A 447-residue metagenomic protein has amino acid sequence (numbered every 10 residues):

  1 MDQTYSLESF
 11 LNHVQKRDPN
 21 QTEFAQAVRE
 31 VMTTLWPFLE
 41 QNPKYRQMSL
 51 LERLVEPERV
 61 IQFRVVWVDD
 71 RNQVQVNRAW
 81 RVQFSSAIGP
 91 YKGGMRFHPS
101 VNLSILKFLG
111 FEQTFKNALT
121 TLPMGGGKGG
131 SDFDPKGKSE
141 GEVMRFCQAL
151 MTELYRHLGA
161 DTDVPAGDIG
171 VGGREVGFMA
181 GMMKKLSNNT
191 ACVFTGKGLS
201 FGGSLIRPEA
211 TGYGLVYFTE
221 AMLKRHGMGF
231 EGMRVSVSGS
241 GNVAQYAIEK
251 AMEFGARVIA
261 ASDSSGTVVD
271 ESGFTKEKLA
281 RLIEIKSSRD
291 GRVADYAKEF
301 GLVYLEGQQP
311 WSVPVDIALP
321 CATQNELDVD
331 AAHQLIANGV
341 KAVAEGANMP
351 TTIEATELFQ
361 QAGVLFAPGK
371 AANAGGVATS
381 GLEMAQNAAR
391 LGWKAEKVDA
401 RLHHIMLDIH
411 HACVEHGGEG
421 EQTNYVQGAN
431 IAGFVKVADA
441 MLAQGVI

Functional and structural regions predicted by a protein language model:
M1-L205, K436-G445: N-terminal ligand-binding/catalytic initiation module
D2-A27, M222, I336-I447: Adenosine-phosphate binding glycine-rich loop
L11-N12, R29, T33, L103 (+15 more regions): Predominant activation on well-ordered alpha-helical scaffold segments within soluble catalytic domains
N72, D168-I169, R207-T211, S236-S240 (+2 more regions): Active-site nucleophile and cofactor-binding loops and adjacent substrate-binding regions of central metabolic enzymes
T162-A166, T190-F194, V237, A260-D263 (+5 more regions): General beta-strand structural signal in soluble alpha/beta enzymes
K185, E220-M228, Q324, H333 (+1 more regions): Conserved helix-loop functional segments at active or binding sites
T195-G198, G203-P314: Glycine-rich phosphate/diphosphate-binding loop of Rossmann-like nucleotide-binding domains
G266-F366, A371: Rossmann-like adenosine-cofactor binding region
